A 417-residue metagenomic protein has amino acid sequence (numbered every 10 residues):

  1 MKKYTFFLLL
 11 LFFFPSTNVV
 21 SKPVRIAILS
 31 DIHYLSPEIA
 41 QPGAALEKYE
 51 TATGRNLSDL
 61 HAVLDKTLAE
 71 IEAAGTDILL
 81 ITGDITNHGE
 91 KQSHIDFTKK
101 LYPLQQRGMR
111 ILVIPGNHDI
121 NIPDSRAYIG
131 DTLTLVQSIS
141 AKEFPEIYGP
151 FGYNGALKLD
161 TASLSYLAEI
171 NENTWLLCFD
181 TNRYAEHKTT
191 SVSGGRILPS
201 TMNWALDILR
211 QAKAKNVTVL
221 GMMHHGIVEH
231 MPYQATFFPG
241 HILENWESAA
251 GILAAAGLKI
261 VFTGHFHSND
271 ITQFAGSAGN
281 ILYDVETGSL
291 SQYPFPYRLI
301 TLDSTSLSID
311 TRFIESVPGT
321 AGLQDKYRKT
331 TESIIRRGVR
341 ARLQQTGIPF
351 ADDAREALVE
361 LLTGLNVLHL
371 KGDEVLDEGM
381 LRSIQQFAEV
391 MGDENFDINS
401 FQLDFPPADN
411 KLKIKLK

Functional and structural regions predicted by a protein language model:
Y4-F13: Sec-dependent N-terminal signal peptides
V20-K91: N-terminal active-site segment of His-dependent metallophosphoesterases
P23-S36, Y49, N173-E186, M222 (+2 more regions): Active-site-proximal beta-strand elements of phosphoester/diester hydrolases
D31, L79, D84, F97 (+6 more regions): Divalent metal-coordination and catalytic microenvironments
L35-E38, N87-G89, N117-S125, Y184-H187 (+3 more regions): Active-site environment of divalent metal-dependent phosphoester hydrolases
I71-I78, R110, W175-L177, T190-Y283 (+1 more regions): His/acidic metal-ligating clusters that form di-metal
D96-N203, R210, A278, L299 (+1 more regions): Extended active-site neighborhood of metal-dependent phosphoesterases/phosphodiesterases
S304-K417: A short C-terminal boundary segment appended to hydrolase-like catalytic domains
